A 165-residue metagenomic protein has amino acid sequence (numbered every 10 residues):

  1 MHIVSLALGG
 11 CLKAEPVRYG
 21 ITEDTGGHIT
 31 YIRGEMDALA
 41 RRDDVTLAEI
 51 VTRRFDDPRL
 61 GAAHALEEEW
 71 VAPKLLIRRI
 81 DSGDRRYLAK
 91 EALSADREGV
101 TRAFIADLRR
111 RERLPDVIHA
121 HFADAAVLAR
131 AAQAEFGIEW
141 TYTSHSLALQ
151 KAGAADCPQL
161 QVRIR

Functional and structural regions predicted by a protein language model:
M1-R165: Catalytic cores of nucleotide-sugar-dependent glycosyltransferases that transfer UDP/GDP/TDP-activated
